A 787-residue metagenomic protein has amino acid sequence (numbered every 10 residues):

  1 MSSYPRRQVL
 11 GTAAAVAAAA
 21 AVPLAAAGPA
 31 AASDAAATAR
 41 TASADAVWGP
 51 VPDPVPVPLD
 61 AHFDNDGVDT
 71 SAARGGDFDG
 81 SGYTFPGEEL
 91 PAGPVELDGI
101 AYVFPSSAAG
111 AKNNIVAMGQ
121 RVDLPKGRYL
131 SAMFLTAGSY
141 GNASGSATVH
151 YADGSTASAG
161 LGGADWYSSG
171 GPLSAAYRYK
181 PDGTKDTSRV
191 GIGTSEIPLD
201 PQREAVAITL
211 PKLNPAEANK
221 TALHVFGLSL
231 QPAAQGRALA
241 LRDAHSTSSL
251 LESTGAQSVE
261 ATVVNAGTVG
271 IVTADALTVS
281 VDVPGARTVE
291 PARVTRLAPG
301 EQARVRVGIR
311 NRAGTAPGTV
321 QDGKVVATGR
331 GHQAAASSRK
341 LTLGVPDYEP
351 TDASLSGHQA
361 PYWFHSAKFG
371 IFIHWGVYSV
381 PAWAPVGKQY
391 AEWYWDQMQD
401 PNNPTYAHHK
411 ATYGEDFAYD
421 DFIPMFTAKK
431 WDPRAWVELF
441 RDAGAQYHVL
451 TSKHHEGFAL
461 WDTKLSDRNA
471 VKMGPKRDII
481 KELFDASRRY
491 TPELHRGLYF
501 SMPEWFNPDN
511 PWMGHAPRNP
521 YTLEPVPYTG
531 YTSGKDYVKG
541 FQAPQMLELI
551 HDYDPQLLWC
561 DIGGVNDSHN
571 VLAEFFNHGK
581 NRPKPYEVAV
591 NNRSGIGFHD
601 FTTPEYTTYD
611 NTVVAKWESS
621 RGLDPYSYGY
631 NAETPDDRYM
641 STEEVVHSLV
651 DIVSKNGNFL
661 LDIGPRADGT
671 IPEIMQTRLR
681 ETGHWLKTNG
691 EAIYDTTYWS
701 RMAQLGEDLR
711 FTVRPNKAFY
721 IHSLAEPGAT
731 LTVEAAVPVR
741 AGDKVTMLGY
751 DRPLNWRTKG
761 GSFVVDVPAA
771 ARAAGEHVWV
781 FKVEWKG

Functional and structural regions predicted by a protein language model:
M1-S2, A32: Initiator methionine at the very start of the polypeptide chain
S2-V16: N-terminal secretory signal peptides and thylakoid transit peptides that target proteins across membranes
A15-P23: Bacterial N-terminal signal peptides
V22-A44: C-terminal region of N-terminal signal peptides and the immediate post-cleavage residues of exported proteins
A39-G236: N-terminal/edge-of-domain interface segments
Q231-G787: Mature catalytic domains of secreted/periplasmic carbohydrate-active enzymes
